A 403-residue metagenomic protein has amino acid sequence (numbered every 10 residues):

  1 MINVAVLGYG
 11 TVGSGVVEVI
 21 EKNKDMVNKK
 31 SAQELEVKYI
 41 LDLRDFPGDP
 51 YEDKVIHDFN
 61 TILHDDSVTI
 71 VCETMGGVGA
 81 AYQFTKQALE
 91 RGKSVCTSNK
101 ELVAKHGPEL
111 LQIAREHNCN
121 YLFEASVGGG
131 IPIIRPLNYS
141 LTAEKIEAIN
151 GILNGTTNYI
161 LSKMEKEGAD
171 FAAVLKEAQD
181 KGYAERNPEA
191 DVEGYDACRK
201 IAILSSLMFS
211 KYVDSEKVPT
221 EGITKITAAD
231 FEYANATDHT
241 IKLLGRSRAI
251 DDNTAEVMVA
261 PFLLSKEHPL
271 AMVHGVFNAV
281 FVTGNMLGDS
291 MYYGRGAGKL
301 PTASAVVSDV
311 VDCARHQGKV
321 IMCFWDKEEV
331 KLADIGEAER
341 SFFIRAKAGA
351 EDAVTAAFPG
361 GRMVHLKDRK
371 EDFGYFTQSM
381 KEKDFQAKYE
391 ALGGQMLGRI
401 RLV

Functional and structural regions predicted by a protein language model:
M1-R91: N-terminal glycine-/serine-/threonine-rich beta1-alpha1-beta2 phosphate-ribose binding loop of Rossmann-like
L7, T11, G15, L35 (+13 more regions): Conserved active-site and cofactor/substrate-binding residues in soluble primary-metabolism enzymes
V68, R115-D196, I203: Rossmann-like NAD(P)H-binding beta-loop-alpha module
A81-Q87, R91, K100-L137: Rossmann-fold NAD(P)-binding glycine/threonine-rich loop
V95-C96: A short hydrophobic/small-residue beta-strand
I146-N150, N158-L161, E165, E177 (+2 more regions): Catalytic, metal-anchored helix/loop core of enzyme active sites in primary metabolism
L175-M272, F277-A279: Substrate-binding/catalytic subdomain of NAD(P)-dependent oxidoreductase enzymes
V310-V403: A conserved regulatory-domain signal marking ACT and ACT-like small-molecule sensing domains and adjacent regulatory
